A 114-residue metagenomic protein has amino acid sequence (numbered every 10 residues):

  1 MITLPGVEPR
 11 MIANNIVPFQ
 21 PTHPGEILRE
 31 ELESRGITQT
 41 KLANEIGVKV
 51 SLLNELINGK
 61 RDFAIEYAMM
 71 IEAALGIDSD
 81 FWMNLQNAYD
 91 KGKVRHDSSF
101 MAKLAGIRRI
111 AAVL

Functional and structural regions predicted by a protein language model:
M1-R35, F100-L114: N-terminal flexible/basic segments that precede or flank functional cores
L28, Q39, A68: Generic structural marker for isolated residues within well-ordered, non-membrane alpha-helices of soluble domains
L32, A43, E72: The alpha-helix within a helix-turn-helix
G36, G59-K60, G76: Alpha-helical hinge/cap motifs
I37-E55: Short alpha-helical DNA-recognition segment
K49, K60, Q86-Y89: The DNA-recognition helices of helix-turn-helix-type DNA-binding domains
K60-A73: Short, basic-rich loop-to-helix N-cap that marks the start of a DNA-contacting helix
F81-S99: Short amphipathic recognition helices of helix-turn-helix/homeodomain-type DNA-binding modules
